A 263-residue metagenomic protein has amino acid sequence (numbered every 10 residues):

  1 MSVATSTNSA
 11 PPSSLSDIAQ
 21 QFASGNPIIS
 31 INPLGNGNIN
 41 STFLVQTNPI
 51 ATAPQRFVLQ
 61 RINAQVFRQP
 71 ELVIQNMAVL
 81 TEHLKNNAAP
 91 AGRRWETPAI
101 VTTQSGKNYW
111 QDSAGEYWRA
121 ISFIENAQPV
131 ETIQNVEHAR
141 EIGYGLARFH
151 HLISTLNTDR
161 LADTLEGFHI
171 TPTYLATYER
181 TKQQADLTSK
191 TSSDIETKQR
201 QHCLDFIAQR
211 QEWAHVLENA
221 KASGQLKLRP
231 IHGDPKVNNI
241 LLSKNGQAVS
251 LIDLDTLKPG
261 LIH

Functional and structural regions predicted by a protein language model:
M1-N32, L80: Juxta-kinase regulatory segment immediately upstream of eukaryotic protein kinase catalytic domains
S2-T7, N32-N36, Q60-R61, F67-E71 (+3 more regions): ATP-dependent phospho-/nucleotidyl transfer catalytic cores
S24-P49: ATP-binding glycine-rich phosphate-binding loop
Q46-R56, K244-A248: Active-site beta-strand-loop-beta-strand hairpin of nuclease catalytic cores that positions key catalytic residues
A53-N76, E82-R160: ATP-binding pocket architecture of kinase catalytic cores
R68, L242-H263: Active-site Asp-x-Gly
V237-N238: Catalytic-loop Lys-Pro-X-Asn motif of eukaryotic-like protein kinases
